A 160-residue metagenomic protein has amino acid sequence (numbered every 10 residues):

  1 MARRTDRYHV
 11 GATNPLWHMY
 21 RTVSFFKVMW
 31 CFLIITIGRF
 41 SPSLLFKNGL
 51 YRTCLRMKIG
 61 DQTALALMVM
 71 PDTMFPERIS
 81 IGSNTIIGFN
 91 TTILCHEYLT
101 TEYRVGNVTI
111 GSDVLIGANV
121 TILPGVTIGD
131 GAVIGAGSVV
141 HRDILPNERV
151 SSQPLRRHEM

Functional and structural regions predicted by a protein language model:
M1-R56, G131, Q153-M160: Terminal amphipathic alpha-helical/low-complexity segments used for targeting or macromolecular assembly
K58-I59, R78-S80: Short, glycine/small-residue-enriched coil/turn segments at secondary-structure junctions
D61, A66-L67, D72, G82-S83 (+11 more regions): Left-handed beta-helix
R78-I79, R142, M160: Short alpha-helix boundary/capping motifs
